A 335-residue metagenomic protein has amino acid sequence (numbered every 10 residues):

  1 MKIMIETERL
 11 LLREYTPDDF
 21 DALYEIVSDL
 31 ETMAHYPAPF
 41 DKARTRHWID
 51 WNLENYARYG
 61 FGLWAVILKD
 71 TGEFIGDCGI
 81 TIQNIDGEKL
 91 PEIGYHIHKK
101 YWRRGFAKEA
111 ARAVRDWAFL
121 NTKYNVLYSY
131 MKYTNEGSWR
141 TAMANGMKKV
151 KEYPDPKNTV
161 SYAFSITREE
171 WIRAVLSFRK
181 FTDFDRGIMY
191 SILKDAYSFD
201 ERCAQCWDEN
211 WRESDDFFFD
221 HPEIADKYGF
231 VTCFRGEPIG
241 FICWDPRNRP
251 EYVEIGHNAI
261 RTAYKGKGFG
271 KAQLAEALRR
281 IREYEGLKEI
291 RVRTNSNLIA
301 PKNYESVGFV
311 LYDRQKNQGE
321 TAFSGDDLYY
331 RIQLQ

Functional and structural regions predicted by a protein language model:
M1-A34, I67-V175, N248, Y252 (+5 more regions): Acyl-donor (CoA/ACP) binding surface of acyl/acetyltransferases
L11, T16-A34, V175-N210: Short amphipathic alpha-helix that is part of the acyltransferase structural core
E31-W51, G62, K194-F219: Conserved GNAT-fold acetyl-CoA-binding loop/helix
W51-N55, W117, F217-D220, E276 (+1 more regions): A generic secondary-structure signal
N52-A65, F218-V231, G240, E254: A short helix-loop-beta-strand connector motif used in the catalytic cores of GNAT acetyltransferases and, in some
